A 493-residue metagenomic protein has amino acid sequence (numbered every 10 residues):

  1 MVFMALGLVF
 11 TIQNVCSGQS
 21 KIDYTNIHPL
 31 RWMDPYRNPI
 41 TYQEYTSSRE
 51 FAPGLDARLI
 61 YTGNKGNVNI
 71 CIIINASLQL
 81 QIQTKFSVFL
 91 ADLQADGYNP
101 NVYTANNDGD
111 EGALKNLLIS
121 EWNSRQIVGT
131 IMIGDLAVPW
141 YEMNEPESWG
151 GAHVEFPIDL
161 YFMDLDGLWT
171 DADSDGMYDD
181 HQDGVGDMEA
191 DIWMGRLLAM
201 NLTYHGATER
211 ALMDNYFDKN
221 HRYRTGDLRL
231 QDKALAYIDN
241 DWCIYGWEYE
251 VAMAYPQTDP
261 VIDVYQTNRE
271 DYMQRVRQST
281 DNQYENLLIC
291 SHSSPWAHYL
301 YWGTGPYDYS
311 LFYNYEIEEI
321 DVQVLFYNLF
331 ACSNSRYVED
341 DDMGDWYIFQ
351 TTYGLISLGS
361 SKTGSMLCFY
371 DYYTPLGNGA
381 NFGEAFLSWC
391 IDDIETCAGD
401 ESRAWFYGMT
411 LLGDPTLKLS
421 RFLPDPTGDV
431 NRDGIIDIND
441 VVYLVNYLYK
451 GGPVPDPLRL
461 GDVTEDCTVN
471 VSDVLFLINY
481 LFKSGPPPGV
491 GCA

Functional and structural regions predicted by a protein language model:
V2-Q13: Bacterial N-terminal signal peptides
F3-M4, A404, D456: Residue-level detector of transmembrane insertion/anchoring sites
Q13-N14, D466: Serine/threonine-rich, low-complexity intrinsically disordered segments
G18-F422: Cysteine-dependent hydrolase recognition
F422-A493: Cellulosome-associated attachment modules in secreted, modular CAZymes
